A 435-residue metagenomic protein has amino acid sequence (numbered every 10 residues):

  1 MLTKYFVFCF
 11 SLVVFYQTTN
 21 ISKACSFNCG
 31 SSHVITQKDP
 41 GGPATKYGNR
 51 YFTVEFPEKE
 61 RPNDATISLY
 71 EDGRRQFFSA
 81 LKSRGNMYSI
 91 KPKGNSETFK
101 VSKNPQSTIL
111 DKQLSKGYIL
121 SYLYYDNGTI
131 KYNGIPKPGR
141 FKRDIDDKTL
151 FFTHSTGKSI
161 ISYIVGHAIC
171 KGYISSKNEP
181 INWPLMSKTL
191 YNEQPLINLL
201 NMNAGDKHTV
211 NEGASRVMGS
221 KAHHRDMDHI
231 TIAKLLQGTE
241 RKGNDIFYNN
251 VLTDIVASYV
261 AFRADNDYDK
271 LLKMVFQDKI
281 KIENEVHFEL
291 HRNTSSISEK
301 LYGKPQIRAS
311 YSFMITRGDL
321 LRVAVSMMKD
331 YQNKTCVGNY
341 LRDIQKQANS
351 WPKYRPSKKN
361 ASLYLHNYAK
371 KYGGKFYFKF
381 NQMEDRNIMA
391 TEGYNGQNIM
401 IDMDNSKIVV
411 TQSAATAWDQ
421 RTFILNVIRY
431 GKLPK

Functional and structural regions predicted by a protein language model:
M1-S26: Classical Sec-dependent N-terminal signal peptides that target proteins to the secretory pathway
S22-I145, C170, I174, V427-K435: N-terminal leader/targeting segments and the immediately adjacent pre-domain N-terminus
Y118-I119, G134-S155, V165-A168, N182 (+1 more regions): Extended ligand-binding groove/face enriched in aromatic
D144-K148, N211-N293, Y311: Catalytic-site signature segments of enzymes, centered on catalytic residues
F151-S176, L199, V256-V260, L320-V323 (+1 more regions): Active-site SXXK
K171-K207, R263-S310, I315, Q332-N333: Active-site helix/loop module of the DD-peptidase/beta-lactamase fold, centered on the serine-lysine SxxK catalytic
L252-Y259, Y311-N333, Q397-S413: Active-site-proximal alpha-helical segments within enzyme catalytic domains
T294-P305, A348-V409: Active-site Gly/Thr loop motif
